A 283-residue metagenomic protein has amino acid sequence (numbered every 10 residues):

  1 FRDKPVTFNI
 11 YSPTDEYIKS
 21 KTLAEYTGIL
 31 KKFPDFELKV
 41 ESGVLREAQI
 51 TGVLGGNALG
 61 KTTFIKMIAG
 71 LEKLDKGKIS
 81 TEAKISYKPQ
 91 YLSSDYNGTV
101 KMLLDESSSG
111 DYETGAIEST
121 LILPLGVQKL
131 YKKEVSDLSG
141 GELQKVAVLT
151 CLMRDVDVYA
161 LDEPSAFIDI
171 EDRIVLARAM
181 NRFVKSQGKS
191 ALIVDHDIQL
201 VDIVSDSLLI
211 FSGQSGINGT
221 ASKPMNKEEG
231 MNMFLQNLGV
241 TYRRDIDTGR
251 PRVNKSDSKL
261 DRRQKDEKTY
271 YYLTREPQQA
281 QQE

Functional and structural regions predicted by a protein language model:
F1-S42, K101, S107-S119, I217-E283: Pre-NBD coupling/linker segments of ABC/ABC-like ATPases
K21, T27-G28, K32-P34, S86-L143 (+1 more regions): ABC-family P-loop ATPase nucleotide-binding domains
V44-A58, T62-E113, H196-E228: ABC ATPase nucleotide-binding domain signature region
A147-V148, L176: Hydrophobic anchor residue at the start of the ABC signature
E163-P164, E171: Walker B catalytic motif
R173-Q187: Helical segment within the ABC ATPase nucleotide-binding domain
G188-V194: Conserved H-loop
